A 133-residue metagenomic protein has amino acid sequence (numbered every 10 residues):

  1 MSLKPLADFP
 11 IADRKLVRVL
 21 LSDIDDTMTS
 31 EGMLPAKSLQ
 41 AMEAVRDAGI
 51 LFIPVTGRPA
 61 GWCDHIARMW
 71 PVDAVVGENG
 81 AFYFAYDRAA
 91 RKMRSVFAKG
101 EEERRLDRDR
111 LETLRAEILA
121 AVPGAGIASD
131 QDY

Functional and structural regions predicted by a protein language model:
M1-S22: Non-catalytic pre-domain segments flanking phosphatase-related domains
L34-D130: Active-site phosphate-binding/coordination module
